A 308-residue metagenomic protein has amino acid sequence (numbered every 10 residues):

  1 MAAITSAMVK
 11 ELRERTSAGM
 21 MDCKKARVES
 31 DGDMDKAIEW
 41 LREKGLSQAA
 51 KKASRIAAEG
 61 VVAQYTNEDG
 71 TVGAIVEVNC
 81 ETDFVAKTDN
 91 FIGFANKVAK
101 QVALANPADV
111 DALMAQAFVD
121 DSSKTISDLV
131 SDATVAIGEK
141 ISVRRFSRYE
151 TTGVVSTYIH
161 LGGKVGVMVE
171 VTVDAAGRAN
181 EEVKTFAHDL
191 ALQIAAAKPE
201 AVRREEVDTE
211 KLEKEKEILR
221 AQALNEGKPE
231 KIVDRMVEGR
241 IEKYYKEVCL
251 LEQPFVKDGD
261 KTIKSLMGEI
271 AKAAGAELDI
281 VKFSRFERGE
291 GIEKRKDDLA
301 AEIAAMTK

Functional and structural regions predicted by a protein language model:
A2-K308: N-terminal assembly/interaction segments in proteins that build large macromolecular machines
